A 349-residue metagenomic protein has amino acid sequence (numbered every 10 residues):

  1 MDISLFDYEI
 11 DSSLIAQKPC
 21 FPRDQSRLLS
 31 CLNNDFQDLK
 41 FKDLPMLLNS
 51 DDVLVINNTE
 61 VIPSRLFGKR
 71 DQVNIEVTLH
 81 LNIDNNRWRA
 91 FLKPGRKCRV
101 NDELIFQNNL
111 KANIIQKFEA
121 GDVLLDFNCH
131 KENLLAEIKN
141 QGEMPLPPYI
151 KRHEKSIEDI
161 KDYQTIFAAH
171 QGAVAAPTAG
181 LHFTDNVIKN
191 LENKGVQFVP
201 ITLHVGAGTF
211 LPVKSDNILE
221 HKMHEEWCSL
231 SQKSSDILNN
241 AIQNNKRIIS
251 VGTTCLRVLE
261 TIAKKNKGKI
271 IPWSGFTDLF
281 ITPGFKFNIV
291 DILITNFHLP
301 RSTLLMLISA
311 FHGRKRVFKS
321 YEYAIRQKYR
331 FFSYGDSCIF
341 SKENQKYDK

Functional and structural regions predicted by a protein language model:
M1-K349: A cross-family signal for N-terminal binding/gating loops and helix N-caps that shape access to the active site
